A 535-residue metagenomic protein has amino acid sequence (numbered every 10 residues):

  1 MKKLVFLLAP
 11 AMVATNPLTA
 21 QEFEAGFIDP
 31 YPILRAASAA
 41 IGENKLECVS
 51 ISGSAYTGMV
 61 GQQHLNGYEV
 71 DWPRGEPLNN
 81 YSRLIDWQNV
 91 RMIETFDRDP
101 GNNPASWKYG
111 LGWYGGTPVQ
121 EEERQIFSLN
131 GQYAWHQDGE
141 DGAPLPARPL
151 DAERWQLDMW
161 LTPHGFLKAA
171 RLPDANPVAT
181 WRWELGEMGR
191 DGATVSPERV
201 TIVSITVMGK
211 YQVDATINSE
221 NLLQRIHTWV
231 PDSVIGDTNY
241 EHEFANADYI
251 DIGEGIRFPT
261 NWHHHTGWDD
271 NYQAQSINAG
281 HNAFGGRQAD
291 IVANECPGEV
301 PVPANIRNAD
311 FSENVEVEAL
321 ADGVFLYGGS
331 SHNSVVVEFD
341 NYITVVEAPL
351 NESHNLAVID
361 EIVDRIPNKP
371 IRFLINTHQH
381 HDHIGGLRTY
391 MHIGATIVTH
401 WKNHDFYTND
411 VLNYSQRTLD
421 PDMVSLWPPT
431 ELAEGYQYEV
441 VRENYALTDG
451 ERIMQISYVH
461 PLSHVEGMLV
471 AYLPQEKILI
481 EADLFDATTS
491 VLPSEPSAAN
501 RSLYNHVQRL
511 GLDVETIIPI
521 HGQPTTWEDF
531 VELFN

Functional and structural regions predicted by a protein language model:
M12-T19: C-terminal segment of classical bacterial N-terminal signal peptides
E22-P32, G110-E123, S128-Q212, V230-T238 (+3 more regions): Flexible, processing/modification-adjacent segments and terminal tails in exported/periplasmic/extracellular proteins
A39-G142, P177-M188: N-terminal mature ectodomain segment of secretory-pathway/periplasmic proteins
V195-P297, L469-P474, E481-A482, A487-T488 (+2 more regions): Gly/Pro-enriched, hydrophobic low-complexity segments that function as extracytoplasmic propeptides/linkers
Q273-D340: Zn-dependent metallo-beta-lactamase
E318-I362, M468-A487: Conserved beta-strand hairpin/beta-sheet module of binuclear metal-dependent hydrolase folds, prominently
S353-V398, R509-D513: Active-site metal-binding motif and surrounding structural segment of the metallo-beta-lactamase
L503-N535: Divalent-metal (often Zn2+) His-rich catalytic cores of metallo-beta-lactamase-fold enzymes
